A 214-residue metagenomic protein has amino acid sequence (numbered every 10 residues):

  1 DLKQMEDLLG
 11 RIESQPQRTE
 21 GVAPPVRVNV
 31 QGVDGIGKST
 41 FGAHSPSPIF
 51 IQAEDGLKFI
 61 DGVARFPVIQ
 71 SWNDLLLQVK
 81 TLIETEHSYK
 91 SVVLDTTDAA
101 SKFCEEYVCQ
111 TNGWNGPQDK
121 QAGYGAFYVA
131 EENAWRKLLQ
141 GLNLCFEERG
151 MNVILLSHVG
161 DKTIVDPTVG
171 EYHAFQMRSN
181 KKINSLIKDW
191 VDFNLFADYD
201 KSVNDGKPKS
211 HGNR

Functional and structural regions predicted by a protein language model:
D1-T19: N-terminal pre-Walker A segment at the start of P-loop NTPase domains
E13-E106: Conserved P-loop
P48-F50, V153, N194-F196: Short, well-ordered beta-strand core segments
E54-K58, T97-A99, V159-I164, D200-V203: Conserved nucleotide-binding/hydrolysis micro-motifs of P-loop NTPases
T81, F103-E106, E148, V159 (+2 more regions): Amphipathic alpha-helical interaction surfaces
L94-A126, T168-G170: Conserved P-loop NTPase nucleotide-binding/switch module
Q118-D161, R178-F193: Substrate-engagement module of ASCE P-loop NTPases
D161-R214: Conserved GTP-binding G-domain of TRAFAC-class P-loop NTPases and closely related GTPase folds
